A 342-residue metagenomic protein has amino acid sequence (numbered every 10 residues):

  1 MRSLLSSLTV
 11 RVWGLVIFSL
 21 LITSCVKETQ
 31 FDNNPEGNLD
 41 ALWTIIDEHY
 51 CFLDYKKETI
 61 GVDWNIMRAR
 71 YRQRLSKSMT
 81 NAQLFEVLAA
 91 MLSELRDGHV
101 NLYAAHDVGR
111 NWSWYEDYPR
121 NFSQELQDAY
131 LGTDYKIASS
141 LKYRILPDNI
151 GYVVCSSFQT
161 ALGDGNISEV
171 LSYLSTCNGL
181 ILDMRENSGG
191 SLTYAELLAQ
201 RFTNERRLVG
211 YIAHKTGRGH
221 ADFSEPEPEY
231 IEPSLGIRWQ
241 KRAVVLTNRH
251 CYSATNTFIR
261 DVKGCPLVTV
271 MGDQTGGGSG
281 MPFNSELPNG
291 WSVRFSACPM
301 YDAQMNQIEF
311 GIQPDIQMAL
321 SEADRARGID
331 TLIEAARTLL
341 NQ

Functional and structural regions predicted by a protein language model:
M1-D32: Bacterial Sec-dependent N-terminal signal peptides
R2-S3, L15, K136, L146 (+3 more regions): A generic structural signal for short, non-catalytic loop/turn and secondary-structure boundary residues
S6, A69, Q124, D128 (+3 more regions): Polar/charged alpha-helical tracts
S7, C177, C265: Acidic-histidine catalytic/liganding microenvironments
G14, Q73, R325: Generic anion/oxyanion-binding catalytic loop in active/binding sites
S19, L174-T176, I237: Alpha-helix termination/capping residues and helix-transition junctions
C25-H214, H220-P228, R242, N284 (+1 more regions): Flexible, low-complexity junctional segments that flank or bridge functional domains
V26-D47, A82, I150, S188-Q342: C-terminal "post-core" interaction segments
